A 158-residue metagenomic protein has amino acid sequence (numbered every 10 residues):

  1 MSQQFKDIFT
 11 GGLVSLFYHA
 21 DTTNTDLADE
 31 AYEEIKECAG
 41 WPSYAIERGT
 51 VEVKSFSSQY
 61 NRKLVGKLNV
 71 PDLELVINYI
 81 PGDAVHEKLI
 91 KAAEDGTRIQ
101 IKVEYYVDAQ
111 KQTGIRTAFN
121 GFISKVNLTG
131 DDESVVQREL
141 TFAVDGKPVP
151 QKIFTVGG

Functional and structural regions predicted by a protein language model:
M1-S2, G158: Polar low-complexity intrinsically disordered regions
S2-V76, F122-V136: Solvent-exposed edge beta-strands and adjacent loop segments that serve as assembly or binding interfaces
T10, T22-T25, T50, T97 (+5 more regions): Residue-identity detector for threonine
A20, A28-A31, A39, A45 (+5 more regions): A sequence-composition feature that detects small, non-aromatic residues
S58-N120, P150-G158: Extracellular/virion structural assembly segments
A118-G158: Mixed-charge, glycine-accented linear interaction segment located at domain edges/termini
